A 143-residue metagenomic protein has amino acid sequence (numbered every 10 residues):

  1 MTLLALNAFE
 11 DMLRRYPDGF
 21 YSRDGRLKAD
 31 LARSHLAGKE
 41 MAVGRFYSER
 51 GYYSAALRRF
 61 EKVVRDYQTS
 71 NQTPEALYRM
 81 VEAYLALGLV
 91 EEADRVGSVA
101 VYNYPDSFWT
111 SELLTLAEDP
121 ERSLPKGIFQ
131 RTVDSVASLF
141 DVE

Functional and structural regions predicted by a protein language model:
M1-E143: Acidic, polar-rich low-complexity tracts and alpha-helical solenoid repeat scaffolds
